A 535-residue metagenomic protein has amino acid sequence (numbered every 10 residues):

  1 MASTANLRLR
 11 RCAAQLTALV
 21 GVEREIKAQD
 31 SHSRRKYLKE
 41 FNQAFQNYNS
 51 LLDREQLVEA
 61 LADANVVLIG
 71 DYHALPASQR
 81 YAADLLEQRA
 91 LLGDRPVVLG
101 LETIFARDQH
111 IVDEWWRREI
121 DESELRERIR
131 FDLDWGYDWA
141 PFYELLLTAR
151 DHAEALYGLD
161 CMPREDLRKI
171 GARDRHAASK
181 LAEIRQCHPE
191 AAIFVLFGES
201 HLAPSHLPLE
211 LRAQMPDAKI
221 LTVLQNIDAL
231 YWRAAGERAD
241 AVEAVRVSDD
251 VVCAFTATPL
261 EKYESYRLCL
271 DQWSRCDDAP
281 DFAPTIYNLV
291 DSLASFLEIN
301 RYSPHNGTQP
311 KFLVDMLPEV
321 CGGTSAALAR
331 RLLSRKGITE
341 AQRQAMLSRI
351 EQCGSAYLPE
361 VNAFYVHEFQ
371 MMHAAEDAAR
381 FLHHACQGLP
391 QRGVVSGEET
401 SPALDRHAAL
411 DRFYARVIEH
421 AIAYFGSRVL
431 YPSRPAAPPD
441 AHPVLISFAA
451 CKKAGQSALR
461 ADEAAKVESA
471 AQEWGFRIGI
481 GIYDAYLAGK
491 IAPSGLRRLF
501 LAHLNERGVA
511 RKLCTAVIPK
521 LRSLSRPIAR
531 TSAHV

Functional and structural regions predicted by a protein language model:
M1-V535: Compositional signal for N-terminal targeting/processing segments
